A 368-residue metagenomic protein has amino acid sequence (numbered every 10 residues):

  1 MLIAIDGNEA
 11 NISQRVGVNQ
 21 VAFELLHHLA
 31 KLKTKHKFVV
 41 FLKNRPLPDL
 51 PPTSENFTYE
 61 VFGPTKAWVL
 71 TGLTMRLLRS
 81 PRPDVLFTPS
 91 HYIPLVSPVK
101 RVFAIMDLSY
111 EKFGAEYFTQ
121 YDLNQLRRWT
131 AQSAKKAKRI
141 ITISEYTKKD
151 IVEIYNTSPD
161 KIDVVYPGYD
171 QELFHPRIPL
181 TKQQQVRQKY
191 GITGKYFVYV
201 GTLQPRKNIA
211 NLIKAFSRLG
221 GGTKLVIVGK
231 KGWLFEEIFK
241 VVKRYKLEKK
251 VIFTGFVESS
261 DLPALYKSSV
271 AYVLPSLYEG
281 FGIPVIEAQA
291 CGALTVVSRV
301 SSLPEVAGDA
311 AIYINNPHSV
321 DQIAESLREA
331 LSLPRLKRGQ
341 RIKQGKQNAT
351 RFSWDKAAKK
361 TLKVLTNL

Functional and structural regions predicted by a protein language model:
M1-L368: Carbohydrate transferase catalytic cores enriched for Leloir-type hexosyltransferases
